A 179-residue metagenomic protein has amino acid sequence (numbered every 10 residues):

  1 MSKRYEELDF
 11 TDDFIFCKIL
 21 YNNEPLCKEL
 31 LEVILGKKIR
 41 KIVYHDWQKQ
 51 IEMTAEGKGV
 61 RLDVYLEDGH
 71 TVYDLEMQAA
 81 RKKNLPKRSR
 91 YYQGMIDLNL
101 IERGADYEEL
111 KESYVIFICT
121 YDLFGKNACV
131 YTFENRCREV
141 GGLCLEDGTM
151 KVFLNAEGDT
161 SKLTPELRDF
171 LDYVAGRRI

Functional and structural regions predicted by a protein language model:
M1-I179: Elongated, amphipathic alpha-helical interaction scaffolds
